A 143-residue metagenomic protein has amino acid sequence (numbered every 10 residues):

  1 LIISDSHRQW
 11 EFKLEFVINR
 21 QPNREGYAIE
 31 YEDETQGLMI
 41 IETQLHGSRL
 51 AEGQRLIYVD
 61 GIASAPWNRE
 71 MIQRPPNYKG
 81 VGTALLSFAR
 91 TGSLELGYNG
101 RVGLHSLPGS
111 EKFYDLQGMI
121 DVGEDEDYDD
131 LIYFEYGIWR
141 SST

Functional and structural regions predicted by a protein language model:
L1-P76, A84, F88-R101, G109-T143: Non-catalytic substrate-recognition and accessory regions of acyl/acetyltransferase enzymes
